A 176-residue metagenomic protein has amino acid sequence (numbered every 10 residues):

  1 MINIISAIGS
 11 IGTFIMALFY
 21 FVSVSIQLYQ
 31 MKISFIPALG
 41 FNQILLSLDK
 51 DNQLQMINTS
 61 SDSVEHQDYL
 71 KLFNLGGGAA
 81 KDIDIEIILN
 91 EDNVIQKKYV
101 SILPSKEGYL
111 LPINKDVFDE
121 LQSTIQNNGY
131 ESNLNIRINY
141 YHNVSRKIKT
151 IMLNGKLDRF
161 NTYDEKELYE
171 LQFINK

Functional and structural regions predicted by a protein language model:
M1-S34: Membrane-embedded hydrophobic alpha-helical segments
I26-K176: Amphipathic alpha-helical "stem/stalk" segments
